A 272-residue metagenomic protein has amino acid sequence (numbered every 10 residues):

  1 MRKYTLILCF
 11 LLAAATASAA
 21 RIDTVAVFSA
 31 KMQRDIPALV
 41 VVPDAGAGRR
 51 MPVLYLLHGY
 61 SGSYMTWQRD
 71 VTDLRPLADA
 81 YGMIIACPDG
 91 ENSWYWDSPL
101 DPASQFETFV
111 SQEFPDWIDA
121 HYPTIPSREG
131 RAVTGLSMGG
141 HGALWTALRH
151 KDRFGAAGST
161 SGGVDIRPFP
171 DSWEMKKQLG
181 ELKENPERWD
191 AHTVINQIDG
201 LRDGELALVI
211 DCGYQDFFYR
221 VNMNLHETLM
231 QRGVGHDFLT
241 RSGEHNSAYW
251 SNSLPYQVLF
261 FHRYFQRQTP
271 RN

Functional and structural regions predicted by a protein language model:
Y4-A14: Sec-dependent N-terminal signal peptides
A19-N272: Non-catalytic cap/lid and distal C-terminal segments of serine-dependent acyl enzymes
